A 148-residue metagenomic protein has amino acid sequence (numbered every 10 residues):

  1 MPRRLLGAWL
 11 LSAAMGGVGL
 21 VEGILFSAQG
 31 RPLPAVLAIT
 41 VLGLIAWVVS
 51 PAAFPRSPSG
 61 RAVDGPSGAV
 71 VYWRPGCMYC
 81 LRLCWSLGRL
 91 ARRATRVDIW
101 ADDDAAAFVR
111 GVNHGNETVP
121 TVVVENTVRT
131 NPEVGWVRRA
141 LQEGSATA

Functional and structural regions predicted by a protein language model:
M1-A13: Juxtamembrane interface helix immediately N-terminal to a transmembrane segment
A14-E22: Hydrophobic, membrane-inserted alpha-helices
V21-A35: Membrane-interfacial hairpin junctions
L33-S59: Transmembrane alpha-helices and immediately adjacent membrane-cytoplasm interface residues in multi-pass integral
R56-R93: Local sequence-structure signature of Cys/Sec-based thiol-disulfide redox active-site neighborhoods
R92-A106, N116: Thiol-based oxidoreductase modules, predominantly thioredoxin-like and allied folds used for disulfide exchange
V112-V123: Structural micro-motif
V123-A148: Non-catalytic, surface beta->alpha helical segment in thiol-disulfide oxidoreductase systems
